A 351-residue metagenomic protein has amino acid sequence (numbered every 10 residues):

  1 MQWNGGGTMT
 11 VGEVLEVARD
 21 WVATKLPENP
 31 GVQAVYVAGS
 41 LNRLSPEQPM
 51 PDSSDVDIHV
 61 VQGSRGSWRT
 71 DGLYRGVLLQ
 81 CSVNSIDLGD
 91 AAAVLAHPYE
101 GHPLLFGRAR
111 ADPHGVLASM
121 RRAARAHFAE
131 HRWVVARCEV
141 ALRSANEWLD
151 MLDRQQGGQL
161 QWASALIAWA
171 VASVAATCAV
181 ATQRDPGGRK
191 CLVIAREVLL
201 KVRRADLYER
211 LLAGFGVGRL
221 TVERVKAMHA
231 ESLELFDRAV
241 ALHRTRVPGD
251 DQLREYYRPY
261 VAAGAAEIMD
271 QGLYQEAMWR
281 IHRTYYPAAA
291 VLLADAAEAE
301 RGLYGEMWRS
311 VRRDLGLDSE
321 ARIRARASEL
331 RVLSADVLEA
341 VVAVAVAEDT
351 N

Functional and structural regions predicted by a protein language model:
M1, H114-S119, V202-L207: Short, compositionally biased low-complexity segments
Q2-T10, H97-A109, R122, A129 (+2 more regions): Solvent-exposed, charged interface segments at domain starts and junctions
W3-Q33, S40-R110: Metal-dependent nucleotidyltransferase catalytic core
G5-G12, R132-V135, R219: Charge-dense, low-complexity intrinsically disordered segments
V14-A18, G115-F128, L211, F236 (+1 more regions): Generic hydrophobic, helix-prone segments enriched in Leu/Val/Ile
Y74-S82, P98-L105, M120-H127, Y208-V217: Noncatalytic linker/hinge segments flanking ATPase motor cores
I86-L152: Internal, well-ordered alpha/beta segment that forms a basic, Gly-enriched binding/recognition surface
V134-N351: Conserved nucleotidyltransferase catalytic core and NTase-mimicking acidic/glycine-rich helix/loop elements in nucleic
